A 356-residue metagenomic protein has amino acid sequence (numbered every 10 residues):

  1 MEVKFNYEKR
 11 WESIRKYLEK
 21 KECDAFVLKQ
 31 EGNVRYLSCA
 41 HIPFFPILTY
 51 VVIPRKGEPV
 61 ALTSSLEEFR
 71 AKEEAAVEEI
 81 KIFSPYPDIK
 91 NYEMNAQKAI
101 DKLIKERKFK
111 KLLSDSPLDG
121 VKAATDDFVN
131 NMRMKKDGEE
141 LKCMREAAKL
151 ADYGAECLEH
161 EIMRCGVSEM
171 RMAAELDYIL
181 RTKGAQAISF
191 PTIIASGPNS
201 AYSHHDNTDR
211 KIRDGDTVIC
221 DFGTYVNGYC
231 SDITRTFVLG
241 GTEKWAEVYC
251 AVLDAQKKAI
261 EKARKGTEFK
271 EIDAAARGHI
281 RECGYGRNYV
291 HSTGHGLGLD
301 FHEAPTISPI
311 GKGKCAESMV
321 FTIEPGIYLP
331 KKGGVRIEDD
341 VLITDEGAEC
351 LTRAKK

Functional and structural regions predicted by a protein language model:
M1-K356: Active-site neighborhoods and metal-handling regions in enzymes and metal-associated proteins
